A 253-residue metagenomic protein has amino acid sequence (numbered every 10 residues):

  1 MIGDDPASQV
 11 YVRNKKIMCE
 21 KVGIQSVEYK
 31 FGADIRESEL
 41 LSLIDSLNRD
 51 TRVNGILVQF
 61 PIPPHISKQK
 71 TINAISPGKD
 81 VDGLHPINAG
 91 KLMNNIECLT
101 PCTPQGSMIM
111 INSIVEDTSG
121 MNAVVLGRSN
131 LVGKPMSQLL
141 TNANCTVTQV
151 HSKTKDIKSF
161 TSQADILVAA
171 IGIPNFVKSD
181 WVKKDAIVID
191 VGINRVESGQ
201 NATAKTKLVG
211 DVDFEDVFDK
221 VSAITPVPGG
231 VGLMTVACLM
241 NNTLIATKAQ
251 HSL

Functional and structural regions predicted by a protein language model:
I2, A7-I17, C98-I187, V191 (+2 more regions): Glycine-rich phosphate/diphosphate-binding loop of Rossmann-like nucleotide-binding domains
C19-A33, V147-Q149: Short beta-strand elements in bilobed, periplasmic/extracellular small-molecule ligand-binding domains
G23, N48, I75-G78, T243-L244 (+1 more regions): Non-catalytic terminal and connector segments of soluble metabolic enzymes
E39-T51: Short, well-structured alpha-helical segments in soluble
R52-V53, A164: Short, high-confidence coil segments that cap the C-terminus of an alpha-helix and link into the following beta-strand
L57-T118, F160: Anion-binding alpha/beta catalytic cores of soluble intermediary-metabolism enzymes, centered on
Q59-H65, I173-N175, I193-V196, G230: Short glycine-rich anion-binding loops that position phosphate/pyrophosphate groups of nucleotides and phosphorylated
I111, G199-L253: Adenosine-phosphate binding glycine-rich loop
